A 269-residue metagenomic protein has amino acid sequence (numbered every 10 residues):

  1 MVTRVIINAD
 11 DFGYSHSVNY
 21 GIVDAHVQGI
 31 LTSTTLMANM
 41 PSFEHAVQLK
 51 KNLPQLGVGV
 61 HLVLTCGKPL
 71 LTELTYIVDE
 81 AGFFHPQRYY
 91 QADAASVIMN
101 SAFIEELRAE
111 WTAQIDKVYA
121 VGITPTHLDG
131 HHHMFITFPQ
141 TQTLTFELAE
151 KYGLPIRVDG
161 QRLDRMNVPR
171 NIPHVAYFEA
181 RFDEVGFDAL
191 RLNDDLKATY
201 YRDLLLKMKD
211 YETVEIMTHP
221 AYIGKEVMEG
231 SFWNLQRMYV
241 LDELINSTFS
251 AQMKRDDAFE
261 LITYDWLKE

Functional and structural regions predicted by a protein language model:
V2-I6, H16-S33, M37-G57, G67-T112 (+3 more regions): Terminal accessory/targeting
A9-F12: DG-centered beta-turn motif at the end of beta-strands
H61, H131, H219: Histidine-centered divalent metal-coordination motifs
P125-H133: Short acidic, glycine-rich surface-loop motifs adjacent to enzyme active sites
